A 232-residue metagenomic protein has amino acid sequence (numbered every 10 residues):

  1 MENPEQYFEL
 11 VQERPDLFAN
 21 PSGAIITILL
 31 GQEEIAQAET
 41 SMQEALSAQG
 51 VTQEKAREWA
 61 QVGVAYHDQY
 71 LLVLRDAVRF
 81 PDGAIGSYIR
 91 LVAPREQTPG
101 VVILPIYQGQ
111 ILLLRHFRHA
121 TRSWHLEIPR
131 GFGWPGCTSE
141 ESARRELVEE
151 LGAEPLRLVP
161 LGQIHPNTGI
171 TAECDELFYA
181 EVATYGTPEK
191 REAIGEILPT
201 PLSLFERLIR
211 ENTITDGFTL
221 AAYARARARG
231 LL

Functional and structural regions predicted by a protein language model:
M1-S41, A120-W124, G169-I170, D175 (+1 more regions): Nudix hydrolase/Nudix homology domain
G23-A65: N-terminal positively charged helical leader segments and presequences
L29, L91-P94, T98-R145, R191: Conserved Nudix-box catalytic region and its N-terminal flanking loop in Nudix hydrolases and closely related
R57-V102: Acidic, metal-coordinating catalytic segment for phosphate/diphosphate chemistry, firing primarily on the Nudix
R75-R79, P105, Y179-E181, P199-P201: Short, well-ordered beta-strand micro-motif
V78-D82, N167-G186: Active-site-adjacent beta-strand/loop module that shapes the phosphate/pyrophosphate-binding cleft
E150: Short alpha-helical functional segments enriched in proximate histidine and acidic residues
E154-L161: A short coil-to-beta-strand element that immediately follows conserved catalytic motifs
